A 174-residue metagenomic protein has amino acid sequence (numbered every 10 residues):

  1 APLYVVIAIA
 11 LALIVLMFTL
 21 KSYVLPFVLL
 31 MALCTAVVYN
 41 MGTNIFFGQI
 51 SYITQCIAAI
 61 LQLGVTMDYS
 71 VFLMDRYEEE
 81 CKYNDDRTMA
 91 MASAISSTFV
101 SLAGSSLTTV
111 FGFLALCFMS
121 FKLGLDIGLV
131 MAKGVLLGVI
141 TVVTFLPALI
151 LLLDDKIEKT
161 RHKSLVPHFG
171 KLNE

Functional and structural regions predicted by a protein language model:
A1-E174: Membrane-embedded transmembrane helical bundles of large multi-pass transporters/channels
